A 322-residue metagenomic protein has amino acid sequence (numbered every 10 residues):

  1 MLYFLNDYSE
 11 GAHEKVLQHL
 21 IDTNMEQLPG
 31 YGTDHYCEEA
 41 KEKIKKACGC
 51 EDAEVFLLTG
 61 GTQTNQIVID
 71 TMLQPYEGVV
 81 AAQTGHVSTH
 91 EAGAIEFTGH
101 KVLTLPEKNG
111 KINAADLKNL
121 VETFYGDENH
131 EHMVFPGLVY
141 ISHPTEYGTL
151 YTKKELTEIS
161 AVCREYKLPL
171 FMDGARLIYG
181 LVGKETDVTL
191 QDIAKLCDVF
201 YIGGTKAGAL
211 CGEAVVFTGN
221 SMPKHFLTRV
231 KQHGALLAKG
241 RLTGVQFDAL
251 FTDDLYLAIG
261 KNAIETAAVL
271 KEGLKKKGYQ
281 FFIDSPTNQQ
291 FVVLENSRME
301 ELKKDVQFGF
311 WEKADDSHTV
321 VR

Functional and structural regions predicted by a protein language model:
H13-G61, Q83-S88, A94: Conserved N-terminal alpha-helix of the aminotransferase class I/II PLP-enzyme fold
T71-T89, K118: Conserved PLP-anchoring active-site segment centered on the Schiff-base-forming lysine
Q74-Y76, A268, G273-R322: Conserved C-terminal alpha-helix-loop-beta "cap" of PLP-dependent enzymes that closes/shapes the active-site mouth
G99-P144, Y151-E158: PLP-dependent aminotransferase-class I/II
K108, P136, S142, L150 (+2 more regions): Active-site C-terminal subdomain of aminotransferase-like
Y151-G183: Catalytic PLP-binding core of fold-type I/II PLP enzymes
L156, V199, T218, K313-R322: PLP-dependent enzyme catalytic core of the Aspartate aminotransferase-like
